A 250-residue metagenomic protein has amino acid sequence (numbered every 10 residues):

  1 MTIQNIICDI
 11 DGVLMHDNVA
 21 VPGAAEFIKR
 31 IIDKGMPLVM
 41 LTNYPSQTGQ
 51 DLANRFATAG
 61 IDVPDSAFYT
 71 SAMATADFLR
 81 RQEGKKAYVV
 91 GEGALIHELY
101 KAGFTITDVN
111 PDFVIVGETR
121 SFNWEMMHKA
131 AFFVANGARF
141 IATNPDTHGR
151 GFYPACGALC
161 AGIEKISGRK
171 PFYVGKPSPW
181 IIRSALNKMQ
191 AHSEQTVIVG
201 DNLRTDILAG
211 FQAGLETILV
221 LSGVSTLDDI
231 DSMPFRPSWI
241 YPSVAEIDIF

Functional and structural regions predicted by a protein language model:
T2-I10, M15-D33, Q47-Y69, A76 (+1 more regions): Asp-based, Mg2+/Mn2+-dependent phosphohydrolase catalytic module
P37: N-terminal phosphate-binding loop and flanking beta/alpha elements of the actin-like ATPase fold
Y44: Conserved phosphate/oxyanion-binding catalytic-loop motifs
